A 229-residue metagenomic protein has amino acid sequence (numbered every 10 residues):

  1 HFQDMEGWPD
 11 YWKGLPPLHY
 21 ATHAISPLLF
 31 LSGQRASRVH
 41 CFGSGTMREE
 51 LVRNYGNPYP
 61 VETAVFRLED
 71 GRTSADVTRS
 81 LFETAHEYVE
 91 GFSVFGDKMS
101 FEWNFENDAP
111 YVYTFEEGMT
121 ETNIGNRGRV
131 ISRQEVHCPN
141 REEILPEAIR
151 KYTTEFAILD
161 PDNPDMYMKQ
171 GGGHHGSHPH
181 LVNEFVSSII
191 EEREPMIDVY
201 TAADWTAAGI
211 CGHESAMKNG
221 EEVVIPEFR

Functional and structural regions predicted by a protein language model:
H1, G43-R48, D70, L81-T84 (+1 more regions): Glycine-rich beta-alpha junction loops
H1-N57, E62-A64: Predominantly a Rossmann-like dinucleotide-binding segment in NAD(P)-dependent oxidoreductases
F2, Y59, T63-D70, S93 (+1 more regions): C-terminal glycine/acidic-rich active-site capping loop/insertion
Q34-C41, R72-V77, S100-N104, P195-M196: Acidic/polar loop patches that form or flank catalytic/metal-binding clefts of enzymes that bind anionic ligands
T78-H86, G173-H174: Glycine-rich phosphate/pyrophosphate-binding beta-alpha loops
G173, S177-L181, G209-K218: Stable alpha-helical structural segments in soluble proteins, enriched in small hydrophobic residues
E214-R229: C-terminal capping/lid region of NAD(P)-dependent oxidoreductase domains
